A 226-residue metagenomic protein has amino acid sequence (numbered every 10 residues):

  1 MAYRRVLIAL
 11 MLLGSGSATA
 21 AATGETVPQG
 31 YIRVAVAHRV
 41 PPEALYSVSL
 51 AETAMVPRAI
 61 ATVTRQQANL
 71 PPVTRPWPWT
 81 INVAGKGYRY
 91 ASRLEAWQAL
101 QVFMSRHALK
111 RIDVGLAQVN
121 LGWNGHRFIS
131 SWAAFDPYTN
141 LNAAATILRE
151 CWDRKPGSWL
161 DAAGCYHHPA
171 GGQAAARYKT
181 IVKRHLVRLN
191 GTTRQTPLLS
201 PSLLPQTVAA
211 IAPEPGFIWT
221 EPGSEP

Functional and structural regions predicted by a protein language model:
M1-E43, T180, R184-P226: N-terminal secretory targeting signals
A22-T192: Catalytic glycan-binding domains that act on GlcNAc-containing polysaccharides
